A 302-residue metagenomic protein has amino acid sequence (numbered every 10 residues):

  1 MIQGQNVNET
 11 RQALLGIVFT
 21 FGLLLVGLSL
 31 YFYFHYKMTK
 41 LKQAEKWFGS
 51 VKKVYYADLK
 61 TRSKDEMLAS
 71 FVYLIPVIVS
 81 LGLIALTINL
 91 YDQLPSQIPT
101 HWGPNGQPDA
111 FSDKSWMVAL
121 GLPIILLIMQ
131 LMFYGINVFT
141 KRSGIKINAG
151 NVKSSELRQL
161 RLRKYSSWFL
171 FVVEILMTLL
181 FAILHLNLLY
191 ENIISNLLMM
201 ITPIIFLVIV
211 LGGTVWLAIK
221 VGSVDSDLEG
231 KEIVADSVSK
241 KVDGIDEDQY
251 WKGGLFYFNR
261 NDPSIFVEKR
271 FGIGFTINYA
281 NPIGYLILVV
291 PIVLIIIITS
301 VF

Functional and structural regions predicted by a protein language model:
M1, I88-A119, I265-V267, I273-I277: Active-site and channel-lining beta-strand-loop segments that bind or position nucleotide-derived/phosphorylated
M1, L68-V77, S166-L179, A280-I287: Select subsegments of transmembrane alpha-helices in polytopic membrane proteins, especially boundary-proximal
M1-S50, E66-V77, I84-P95, L122 (+1 more regions): Transmembrane-helix bundle segments that line or gate the permeation/cavity pathway in multi-pass membrane proteins
V7-F21, A110-S115, I193-L207: Hydrophobic alpha-helical transmembrane segments
L23-L30, P76, S80-L83, L126-F133 (+4 more regions): Helical transmembrane-bundle signal
H35, K40, E45-K60, G222-N278: Membrane-proximal soluble regions of multi-pass membrane proteins
L74-G82, Y279-F302: Final/C-terminal transmembrane alpha-helix of multipass membrane proteins
D109-L127, Y165-F169: Interfacial helix-start motif at the membrane-water boundary
